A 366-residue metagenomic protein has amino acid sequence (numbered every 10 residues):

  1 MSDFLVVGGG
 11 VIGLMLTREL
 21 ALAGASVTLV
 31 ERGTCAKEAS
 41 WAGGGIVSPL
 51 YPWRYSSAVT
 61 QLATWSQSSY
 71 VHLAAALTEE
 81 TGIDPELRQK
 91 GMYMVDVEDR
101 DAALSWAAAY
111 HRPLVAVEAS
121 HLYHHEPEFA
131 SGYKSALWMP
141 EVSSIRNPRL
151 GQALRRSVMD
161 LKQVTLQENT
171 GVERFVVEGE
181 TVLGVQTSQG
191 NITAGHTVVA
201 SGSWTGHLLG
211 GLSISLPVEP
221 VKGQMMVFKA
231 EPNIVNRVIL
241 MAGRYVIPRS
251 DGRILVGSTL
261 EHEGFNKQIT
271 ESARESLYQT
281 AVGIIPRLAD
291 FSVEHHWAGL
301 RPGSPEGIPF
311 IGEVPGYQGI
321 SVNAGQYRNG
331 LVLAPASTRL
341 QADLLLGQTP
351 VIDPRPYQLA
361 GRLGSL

Functional and structural regions predicted by a protein language model:
S2-L29: N-terminal Rossmann-like FAD-binding beta1-loop-alpha1 element of flavoenzymes
M15-A23, G45-V47, G82-R88, T181 (+2 more regions): Active-site substrate-recognition segment that forms the wall of the catalytic cavity or substrate channel
A21-G43: Glycine-rich FAD pyrophosphate-binding loop
I46-H125, T280-V282: Dinucleotide-binding Rossmann-like beta1-alpha1 core, especially the glycine-rich loop that anchors the ADP
Q61-T64, M94-R100, W138-R156, Q268-A273 (+1 more regions): Short beta-strand to alpha-helix junction loop
G82-M94, S105, P113-L161, T259-E263 (+2 more regions): Helix-loop-beta segment of a Rossmann-like dinucleotide-binding subdomain
L137-H196: Helical element adjacent to the flavin cofactor pocket in flavoenzyme catalytic cores
I285-L366: C-terminal catalytic lobe of FAD-dependent flavoproteins
